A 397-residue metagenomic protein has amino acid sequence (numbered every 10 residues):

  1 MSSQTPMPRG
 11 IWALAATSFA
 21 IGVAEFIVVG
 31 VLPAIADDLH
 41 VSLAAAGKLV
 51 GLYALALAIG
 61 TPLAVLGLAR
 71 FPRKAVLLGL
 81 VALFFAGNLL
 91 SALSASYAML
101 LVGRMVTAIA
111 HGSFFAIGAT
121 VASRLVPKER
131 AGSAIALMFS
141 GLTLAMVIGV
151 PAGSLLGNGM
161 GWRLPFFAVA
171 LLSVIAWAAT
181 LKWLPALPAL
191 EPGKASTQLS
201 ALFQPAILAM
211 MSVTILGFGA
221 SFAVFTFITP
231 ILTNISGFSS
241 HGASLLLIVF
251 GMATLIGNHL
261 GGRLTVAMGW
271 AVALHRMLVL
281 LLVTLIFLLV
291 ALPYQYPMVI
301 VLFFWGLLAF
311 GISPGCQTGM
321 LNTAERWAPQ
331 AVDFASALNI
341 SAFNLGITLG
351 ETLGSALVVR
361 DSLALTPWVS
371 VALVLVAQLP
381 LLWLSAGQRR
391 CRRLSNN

Functional and structural regions predicted by a protein language model:
W12, L83-L90, A98-T107, Y296-F304: Paired small-residue
H40, P72, L93-M99, A110 (+2 more regions): Helix-breaking motifs and short loop linkers at transmembrane-helix boundaries and internal kinks in secondary membrane
I59-A98: Conserved MFS/SLC helix-loop-helix module at the cytosolic interface between two early adjacent transmembrane helices
T61-R73, G257-W270, V358: Helix-to-loop junctions at the C-terminal end of transmembrane segments in multipass secondary transporters
Y97, G103-L142: Cytoplasmic helix-loop-helix junction between adjacent transmembrane helices in 12-TM secondary transporters
F114-V126, G311-W327: Intracellular juxtamembrane helix-capping segments at the cytosolic ends of symmetry-related transmembrane helices
A170-L190, L381-L384: C-terminal membrane-cytosol helix-exit motif in multi-pass small-molecule transporters
T323-D361: A late C-terminal transmembrane helix in Major Facilitator Superfamily
